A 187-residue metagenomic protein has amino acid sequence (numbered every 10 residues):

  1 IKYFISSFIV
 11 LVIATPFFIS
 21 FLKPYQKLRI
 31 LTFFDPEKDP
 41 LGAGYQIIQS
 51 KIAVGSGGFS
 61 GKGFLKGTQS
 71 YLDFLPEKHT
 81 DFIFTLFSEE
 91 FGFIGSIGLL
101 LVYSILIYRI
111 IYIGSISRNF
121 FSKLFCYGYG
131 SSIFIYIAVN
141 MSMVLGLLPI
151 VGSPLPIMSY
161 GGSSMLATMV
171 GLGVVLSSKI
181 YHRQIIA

Functional and structural regions predicted by a protein language model:
I1, I105-S115, V175-H182: Structural signal for the C-terminal ends of transmembrane alpha-helices and the immediately following loop
Y3-S96, F120-S122: Hydrophobic, glycine- and aromatic-enriched re-entrant/interface helices and adjoining loop segments
I9, L86-E89, Y129-I133, G161-S164: Transmembrane helix-bundle signature of multi-pass membrane transporters/permeases
Q26, Y103-I110, G130, M143 (+1 more regions): Hydrophobic/aromatic residues in alpha-helical transmembrane segments
E90-Y108: Hydrophobic alpha-helical transmembrane segments
Y112-G152, M158: Loop-to-helix entry and N-terminal half of a specific, functionally important transmembrane alpha helix in multi-pass
N140-A187: A juxtamembrane structural motif centered on a specific transmembrane helix
